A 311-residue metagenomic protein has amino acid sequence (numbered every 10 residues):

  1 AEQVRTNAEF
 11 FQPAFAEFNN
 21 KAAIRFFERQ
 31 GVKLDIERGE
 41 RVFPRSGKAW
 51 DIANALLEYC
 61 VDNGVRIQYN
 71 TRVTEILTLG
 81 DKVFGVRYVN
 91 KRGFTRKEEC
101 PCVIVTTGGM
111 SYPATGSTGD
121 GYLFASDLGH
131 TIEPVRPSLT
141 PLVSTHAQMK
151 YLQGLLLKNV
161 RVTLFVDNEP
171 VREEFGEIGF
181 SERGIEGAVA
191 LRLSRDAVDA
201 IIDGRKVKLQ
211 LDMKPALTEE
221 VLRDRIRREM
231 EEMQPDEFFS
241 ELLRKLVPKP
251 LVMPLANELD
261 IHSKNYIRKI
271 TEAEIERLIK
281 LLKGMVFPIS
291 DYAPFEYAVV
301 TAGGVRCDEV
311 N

Functional and structural regions predicted by a protein language model:
A1-F18, R25, G187-A188, D203 (+6 more regions): Catalytic, metal-anchored helix/loop core of enzyme active sites in primary metabolism
A1-R66, T71, F180: Conserved N-terminal/central alpha/beta ligand/cofactor-binding core
V4, A16-A23, R45, A49-A53 (+11 more regions): Generic structural signal for well-ordered, non-membrane alpha-helical segments in soluble metabolic enzymes
K33, T131-R136, P141-Y266: An anion/pyrophosphate-binding glycine-rich loop and adjacent beta-alpha core in soluble alpha-beta enzymes
L34-I36, I67-Y69, V105, I132-V135 (+1 more regions): General beta-strand structural signal in soluble alpha/beta enzymes
Q68-N70, E75, M253-N311: A glycine-rich dinucleotide-binding beta-alpha-beta segment and adjacent secondary-structure elements that constitute
V73, V86, K97-P113, S117 (+2 more regions): Short hydrophobic core segments
E75-E98, V103, V160, D167: Conserved beta-strand-loop-beta-strand element in the redox core of flavoprotein oxidoreductases
